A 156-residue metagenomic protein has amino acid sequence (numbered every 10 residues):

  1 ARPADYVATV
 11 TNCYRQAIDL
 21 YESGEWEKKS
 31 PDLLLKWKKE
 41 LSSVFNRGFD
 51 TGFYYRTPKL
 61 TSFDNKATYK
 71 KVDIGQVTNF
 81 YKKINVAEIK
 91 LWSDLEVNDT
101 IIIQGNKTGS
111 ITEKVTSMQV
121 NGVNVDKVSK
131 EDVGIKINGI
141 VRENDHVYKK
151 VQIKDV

Functional and structural regions predicted by a protein language model:
A1-R2, S93: Glycine-rich beta-alpha junction loops
R2-F45: C-terminal helical cap(s) of enzyme catalytic domains, especially alpha/beta-barrels
Y6, Y14, F53-Y54, F80-Y81 (+1 more regions): Aromatic side chains
D19-G24, T61-V156: Beta-strand/loop-dominated core regions that host nucleotide or nucleotide-derived cofactor-binding catalytic loops
K36-D64: Catalytic cores of secreted or luminal carbohydrate-active enzymes
